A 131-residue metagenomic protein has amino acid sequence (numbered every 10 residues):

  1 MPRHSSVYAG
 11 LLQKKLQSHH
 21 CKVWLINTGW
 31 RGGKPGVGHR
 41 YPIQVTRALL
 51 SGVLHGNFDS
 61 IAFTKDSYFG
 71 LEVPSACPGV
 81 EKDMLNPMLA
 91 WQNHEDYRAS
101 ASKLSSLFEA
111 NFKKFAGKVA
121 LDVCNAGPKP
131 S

Functional and structural regions predicted by a protein language model:
M1-S131: Conserved NTP phosphate-binding and transfer environment spanning the P-loop NTPase/kinase superfamily
